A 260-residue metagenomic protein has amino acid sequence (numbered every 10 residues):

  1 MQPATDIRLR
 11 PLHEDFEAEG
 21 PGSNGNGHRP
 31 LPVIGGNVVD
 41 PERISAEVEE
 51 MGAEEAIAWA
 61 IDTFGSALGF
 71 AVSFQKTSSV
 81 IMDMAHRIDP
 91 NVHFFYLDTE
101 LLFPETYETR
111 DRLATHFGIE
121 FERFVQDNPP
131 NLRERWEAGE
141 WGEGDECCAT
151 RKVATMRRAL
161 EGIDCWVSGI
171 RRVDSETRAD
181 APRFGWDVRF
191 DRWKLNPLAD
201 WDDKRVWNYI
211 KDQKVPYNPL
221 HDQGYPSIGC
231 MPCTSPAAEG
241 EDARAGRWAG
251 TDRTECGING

Functional and structural regions predicted by a protein language model:
Q2-G260: Nucleotide-activated chemistry modules centered on ATP-dependent adenylation/adenylyltransferase
